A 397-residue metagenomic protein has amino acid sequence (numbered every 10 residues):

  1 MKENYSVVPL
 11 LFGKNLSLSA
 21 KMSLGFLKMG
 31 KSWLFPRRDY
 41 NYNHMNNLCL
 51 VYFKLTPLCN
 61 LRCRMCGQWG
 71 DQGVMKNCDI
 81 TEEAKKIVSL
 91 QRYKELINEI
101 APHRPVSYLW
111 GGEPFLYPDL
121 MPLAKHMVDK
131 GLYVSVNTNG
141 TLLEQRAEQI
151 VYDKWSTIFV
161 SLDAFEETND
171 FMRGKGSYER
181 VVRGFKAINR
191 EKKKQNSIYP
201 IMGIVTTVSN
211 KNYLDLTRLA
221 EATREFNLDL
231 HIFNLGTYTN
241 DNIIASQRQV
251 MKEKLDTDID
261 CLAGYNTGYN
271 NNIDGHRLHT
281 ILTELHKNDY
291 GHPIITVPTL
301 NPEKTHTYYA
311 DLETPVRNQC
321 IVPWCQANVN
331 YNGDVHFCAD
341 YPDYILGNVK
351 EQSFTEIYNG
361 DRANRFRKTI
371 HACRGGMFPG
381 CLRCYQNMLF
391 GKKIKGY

Functional and structural regions predicted by a protein language model:
E3-K14, M22, F26, K31-F35 (+5 more regions): Flexible mid-to-C-terminal extensions adjoining Fe-S/redox cofactors in radical SAM and related proteins
E3-Q149, D153-T157, Y397: Conserved alpha-helical substructure of the radical SAM core
C59, E113, G140, A164 (+2 more regions): Short, flexible loop/turn elements at secondary-structure junctions
D71, G112, D163, G236 (+1 more regions): Flexible loop residues that form catalytic and substrate-binding hotspots at small-molecule/glycan-binding clefts
D79, Y133, T157-D163, E167-Q319 (+3 more regions): Radical SAM enzyme [4Fe-4S]-AdoMet core and its adjacent flexible, acidic and glycine-rich loops/tails across
A84-Q91, K175, E179, N210 (+1 more regions): Conserved phosphate-coordination/catalytic loops
D119, L235, A339-D340: Short clusters of small/polar residues that mark proteolytic maturation junctions
